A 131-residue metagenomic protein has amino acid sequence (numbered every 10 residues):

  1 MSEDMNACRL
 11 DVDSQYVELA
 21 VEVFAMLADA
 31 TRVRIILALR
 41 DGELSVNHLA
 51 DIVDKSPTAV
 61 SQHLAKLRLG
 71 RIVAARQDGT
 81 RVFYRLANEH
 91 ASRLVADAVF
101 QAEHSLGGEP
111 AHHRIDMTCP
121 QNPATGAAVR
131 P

Functional and structural regions predicted by a protein language model:
M1-Q15, L19, E89-P131: Amphipathic alpha-helical dimerization/coiled-coil segments that flank or bridge DNA-binding/regulatory modules
S14-T58, V82-H90: N-terminal helix-turn-helix DNA-binding core of bacterial DNA-binding proteins
E43-L44, R68, V99: Residue-level detector of secondary-structure transition/capping positions
H48, R68-D78, R85: Beta-hairpin "wing" of winged helix-turn-helix
H63: Residues within the DNA-recognition helix of helix-turn-helix
